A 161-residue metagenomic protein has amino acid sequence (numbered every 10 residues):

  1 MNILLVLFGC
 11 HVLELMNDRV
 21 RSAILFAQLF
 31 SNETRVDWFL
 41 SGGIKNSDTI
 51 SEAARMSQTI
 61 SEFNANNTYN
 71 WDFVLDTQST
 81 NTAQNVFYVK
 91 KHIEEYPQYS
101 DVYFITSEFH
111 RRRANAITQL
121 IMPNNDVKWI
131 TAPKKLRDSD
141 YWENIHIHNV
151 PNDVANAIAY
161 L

Functional and structural regions predicted by a protein language model:
M1-N149: A structural signal for short, hydrophobic/glycine-enriched beta-strand patches
D153-Y160: Long, compositionally biased charged/polar accessory segments in the mid-to-C-terminal portions of proteins
